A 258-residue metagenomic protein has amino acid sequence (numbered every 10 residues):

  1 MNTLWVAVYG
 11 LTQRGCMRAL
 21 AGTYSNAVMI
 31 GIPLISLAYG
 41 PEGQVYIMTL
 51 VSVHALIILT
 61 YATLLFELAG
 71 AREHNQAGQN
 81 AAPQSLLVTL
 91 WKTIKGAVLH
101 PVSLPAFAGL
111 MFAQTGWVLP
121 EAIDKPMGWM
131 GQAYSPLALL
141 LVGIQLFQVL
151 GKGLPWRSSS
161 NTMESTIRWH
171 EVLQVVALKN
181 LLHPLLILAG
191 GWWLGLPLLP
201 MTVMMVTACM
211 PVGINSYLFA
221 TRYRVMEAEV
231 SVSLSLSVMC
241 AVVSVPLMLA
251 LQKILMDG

Functional and structural regions predicted by a protein language model:
M1-G258: Alpha-helical transmembrane segments of multi-pass small-molecule/ion transporters
